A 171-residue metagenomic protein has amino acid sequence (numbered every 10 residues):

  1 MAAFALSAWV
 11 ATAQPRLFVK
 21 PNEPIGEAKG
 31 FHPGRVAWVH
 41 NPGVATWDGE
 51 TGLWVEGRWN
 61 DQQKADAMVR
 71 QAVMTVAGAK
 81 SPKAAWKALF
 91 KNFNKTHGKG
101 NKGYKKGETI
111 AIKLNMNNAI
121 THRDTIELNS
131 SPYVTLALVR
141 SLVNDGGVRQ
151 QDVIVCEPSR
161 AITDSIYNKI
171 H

Functional and structural regions predicted by a protein language model:
M1-A8: Bacterial N-terminal signal peptides
W9-H171: N-terminal and secondary-structure boundary signal
